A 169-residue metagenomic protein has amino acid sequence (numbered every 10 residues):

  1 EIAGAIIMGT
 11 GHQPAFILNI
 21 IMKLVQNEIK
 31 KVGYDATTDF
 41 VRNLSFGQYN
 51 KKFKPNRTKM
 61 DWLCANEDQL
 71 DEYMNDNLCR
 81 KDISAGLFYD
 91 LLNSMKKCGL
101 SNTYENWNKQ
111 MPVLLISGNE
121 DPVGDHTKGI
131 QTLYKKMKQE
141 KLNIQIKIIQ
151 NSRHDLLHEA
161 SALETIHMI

Functional and structural regions predicted by a protein language model:
E1-H12, N75, T103-Y104, T132 (+2 more regions): Soluble, non-transmembrane catalytic domains of enzymes that act on hydrophobic metabolites at membranes
E1-L78: Alpha/beta-hydrolase-fold enzymes
Y73, Y134-D155: Catalytic histidine neighborhood in serine/cysteine hydrolases with alpha/beta-hydrolase-type architecture
I83-E105: Active-site nucleophile elbow and catalytic-triad environment of alpha/beta-hydrolase enzymes
L115-S117: Short beta-strand/loop motif that positions the catalytic acidic residue of the alpha/beta-hydrolase fold
N119-P122, S152-R153: Acidic beta-to-alpha connecting loop that harbors the catalytic carboxylate
P122-T132: Conserved alpha/beta-hydrolase "acid-adjacent" motif
K128-G129, S152, L157-I169: Post-His helix in hydrolase/transferase enzymes
